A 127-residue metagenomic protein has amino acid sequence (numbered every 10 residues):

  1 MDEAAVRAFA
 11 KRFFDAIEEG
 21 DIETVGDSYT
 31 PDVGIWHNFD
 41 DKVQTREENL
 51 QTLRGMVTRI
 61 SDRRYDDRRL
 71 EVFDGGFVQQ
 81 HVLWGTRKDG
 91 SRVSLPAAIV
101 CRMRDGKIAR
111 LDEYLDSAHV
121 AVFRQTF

Functional and structural regions predicted by a protein language model:
M1-P31, T126-F127: Short, low-complexity N-terminal intrinsically disordered segments enriched in polar/charged residues
D2-A5, Q51-F127: A beta-strand edge to alpha-helix "cap/lid" segment located at domain peripheries
R12-D15, F39, R110: Short, flexible active-site loop motifs that bind/organize anionic cofactors or intermediates
E19-G75: A solvent-exposed, acidic/Ser-Thr-rich amphipathic alpha-helical stretch
